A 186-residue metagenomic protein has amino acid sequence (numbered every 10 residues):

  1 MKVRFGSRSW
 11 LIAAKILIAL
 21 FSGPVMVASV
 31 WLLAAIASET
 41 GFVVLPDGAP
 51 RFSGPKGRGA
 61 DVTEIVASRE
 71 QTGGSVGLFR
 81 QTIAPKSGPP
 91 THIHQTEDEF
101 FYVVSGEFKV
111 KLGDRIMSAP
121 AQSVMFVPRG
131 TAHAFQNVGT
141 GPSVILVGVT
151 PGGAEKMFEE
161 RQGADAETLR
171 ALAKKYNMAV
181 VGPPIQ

Functional and structural regions predicted by a protein language model:
R4-L20: N-terminal Sec-pathway targeting helices
W10, S29-V76, E160-Q186: A short, N-terminal "cap"/entry segment at the start of jelly-roll beta-barrel domains of the cupin/DSBH fold
I16, L20-I36: N-terminal membrane-anchoring alpha-helices
A67-S68, P90-Q95, Q136-V138: Short histidine-centered beta-strand/loop micro-motifs that create catalytic or ligand/metal-coordination sites
F79-H94: Conserved short histidine dyad/triad with adjacent acidic residue
D98, Y102-F108, G113: Glycine- and acidic-residue-biased ligand/ion/polar-headgroup-sensing regions
R115-R129: Short acidic-glycine-tyrosine-enriched beta hairpin
R129-E155: Ligand-binding loop in jelly-roll beta-barrel domains
